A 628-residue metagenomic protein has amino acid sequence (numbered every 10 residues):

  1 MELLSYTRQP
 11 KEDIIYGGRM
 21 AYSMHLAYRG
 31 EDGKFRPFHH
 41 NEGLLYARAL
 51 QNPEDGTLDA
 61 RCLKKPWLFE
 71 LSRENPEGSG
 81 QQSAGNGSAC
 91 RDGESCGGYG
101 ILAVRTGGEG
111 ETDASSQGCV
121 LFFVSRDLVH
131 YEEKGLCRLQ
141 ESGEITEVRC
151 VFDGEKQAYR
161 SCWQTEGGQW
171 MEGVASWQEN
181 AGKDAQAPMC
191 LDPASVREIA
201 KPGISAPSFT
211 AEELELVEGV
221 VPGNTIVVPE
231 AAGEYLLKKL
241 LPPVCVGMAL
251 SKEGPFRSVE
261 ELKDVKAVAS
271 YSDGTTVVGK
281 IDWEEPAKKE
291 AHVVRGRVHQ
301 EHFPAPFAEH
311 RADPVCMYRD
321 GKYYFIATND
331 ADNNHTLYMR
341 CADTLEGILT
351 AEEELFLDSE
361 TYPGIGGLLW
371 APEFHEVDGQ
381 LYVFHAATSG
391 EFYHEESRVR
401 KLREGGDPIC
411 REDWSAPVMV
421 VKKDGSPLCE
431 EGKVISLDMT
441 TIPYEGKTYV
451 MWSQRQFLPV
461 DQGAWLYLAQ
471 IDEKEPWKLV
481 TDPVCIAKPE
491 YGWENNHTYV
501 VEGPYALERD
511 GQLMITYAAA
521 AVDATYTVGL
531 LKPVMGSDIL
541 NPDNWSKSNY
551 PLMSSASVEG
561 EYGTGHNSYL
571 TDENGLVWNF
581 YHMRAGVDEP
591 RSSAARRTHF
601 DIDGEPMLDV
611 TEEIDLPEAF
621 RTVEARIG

Functional and structural regions predicted by a protein language model:
M1-G628: Carbohydrate-active catalytic/glycan-binding domains of CAZyme proteins, especially the secreted or lumenal ectodomains
